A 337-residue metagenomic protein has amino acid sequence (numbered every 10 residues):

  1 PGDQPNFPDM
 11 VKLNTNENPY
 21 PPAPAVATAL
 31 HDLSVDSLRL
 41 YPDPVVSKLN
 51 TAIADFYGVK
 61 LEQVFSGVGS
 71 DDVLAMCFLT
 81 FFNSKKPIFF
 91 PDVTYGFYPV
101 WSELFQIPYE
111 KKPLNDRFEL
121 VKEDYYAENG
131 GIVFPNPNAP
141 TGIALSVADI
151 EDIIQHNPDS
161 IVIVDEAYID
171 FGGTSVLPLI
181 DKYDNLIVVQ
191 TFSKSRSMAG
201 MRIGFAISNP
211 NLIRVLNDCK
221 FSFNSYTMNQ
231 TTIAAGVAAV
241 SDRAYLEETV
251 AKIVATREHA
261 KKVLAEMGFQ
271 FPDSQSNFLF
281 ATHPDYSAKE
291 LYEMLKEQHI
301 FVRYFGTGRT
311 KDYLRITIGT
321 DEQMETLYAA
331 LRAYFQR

Functional and structural regions predicted by a protein language model:
P1-L40, E119, E128: N-terminal "arm"/small-domain region of PLP-dependent enzymes with the aminotransferase-like
A23, V45, N185-A265, F269-P272: PLP-dependent aminotransferase class I/II
S37-L38, S47-P87, D285: Phosphate-binding glycine-rich loop
T80-P135: PLP-dependent aminotransferase-like
E119-E128, P140-V162, E166-M198, P210-L212: Active-site pre-lysine segment of PLP-dependent enzymes
A148, M294-R303, T307-R337: PLP-dependent enzyme catalytic core of the Aspartate aminotransferase-like
I253-V254, E266-Q298, L314: Conserved PLP-binding catalytic core of the aspartate aminotransferase-like
